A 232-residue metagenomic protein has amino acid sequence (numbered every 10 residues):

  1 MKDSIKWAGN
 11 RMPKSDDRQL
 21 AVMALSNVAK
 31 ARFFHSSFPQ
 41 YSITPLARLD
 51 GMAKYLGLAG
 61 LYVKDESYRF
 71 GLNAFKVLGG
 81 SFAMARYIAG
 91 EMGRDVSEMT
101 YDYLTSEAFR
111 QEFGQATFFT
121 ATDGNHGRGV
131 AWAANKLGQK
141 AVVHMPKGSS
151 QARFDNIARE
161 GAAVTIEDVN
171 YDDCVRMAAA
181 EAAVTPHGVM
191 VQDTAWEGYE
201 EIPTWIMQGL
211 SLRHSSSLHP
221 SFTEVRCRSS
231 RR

Functional and structural regions predicted by a protein language model:
M1-R232: PLP-dependent amino-acid enzyme catalytic core
